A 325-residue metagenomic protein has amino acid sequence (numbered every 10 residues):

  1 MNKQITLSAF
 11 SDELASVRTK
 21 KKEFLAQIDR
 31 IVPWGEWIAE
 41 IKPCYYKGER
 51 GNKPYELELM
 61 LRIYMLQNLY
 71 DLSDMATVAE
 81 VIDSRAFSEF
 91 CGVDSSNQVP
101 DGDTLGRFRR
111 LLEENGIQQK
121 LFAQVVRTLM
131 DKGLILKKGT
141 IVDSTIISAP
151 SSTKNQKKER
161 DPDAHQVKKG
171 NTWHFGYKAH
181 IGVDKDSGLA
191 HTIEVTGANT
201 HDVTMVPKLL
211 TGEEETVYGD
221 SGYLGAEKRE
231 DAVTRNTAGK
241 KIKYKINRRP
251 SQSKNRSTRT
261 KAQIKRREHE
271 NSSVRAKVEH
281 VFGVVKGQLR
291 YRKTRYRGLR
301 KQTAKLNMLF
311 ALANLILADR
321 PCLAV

Functional and structural regions predicted by a protein language model:
M1-G35, A39, P43, A324-V325: Charged, often Cys/His-bearing segments associated with DNA-binding zinc-finger transcription factors
N2, S8-A9, L57, L66 (+7 more regions): Polybasic low-complexity intrinsically disordered regions
I5, D12, A304-F310, N314-V325: C-terminal domain-tail junction helix/linker
S11, E215-T216, S221-R300, A304: Helix-centered, glycine/charged polyanion-binding patches within enzymatic domains that contact phosphate-containing
L25-A39, C44-N52, L59-M75: A positively charged, amphipathic N-terminal helix/segment that binds anionic biomolecules
P33, G51-E58, N97-P100, E270 (+2 more regions): Secondary-structure capping and boundary motifs in well-ordered enzyme cores
Y46-G51, D94, Y296-L299: A short glycine/serine-rich beta->alpha loop
L69-A76, L189, L289-T294, N314-V325: Short helix-capping/linker segments at secondary-structure and domain boundaries
